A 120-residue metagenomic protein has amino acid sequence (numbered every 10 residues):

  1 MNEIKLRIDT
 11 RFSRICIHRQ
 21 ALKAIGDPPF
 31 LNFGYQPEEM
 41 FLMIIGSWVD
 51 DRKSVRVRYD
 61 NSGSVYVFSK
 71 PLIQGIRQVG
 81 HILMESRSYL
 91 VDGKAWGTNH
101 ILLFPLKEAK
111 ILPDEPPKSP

Functional and structural regions predicted by a protein language model:
M1-F12: Glycine-rich loop/turn
N2, Y35-F41, I45-P120: Mature exported/compartmentalized surface modules and terminal targeting/interaction regions
I4-L6, A21-K23, N32, D92-G93: Beta-strand elements of modular eukaryotic interaction domains
D9, I25-D27, W96-T98: Solvent-exposed loop and beta-edge segments used for protein-protein assembly and interaction
R14, F30, I101: Beta-strand-rich binding-surface signature of beta-sandwich/beta-barrel folds used to engage anionic ligands
R14-G26, V67-R77: Short beta-strand-centered segments at strand-helix junctions
L22-F41: Acidic (E/D-rich), amphipathic helical modules within compact regulatory domains
